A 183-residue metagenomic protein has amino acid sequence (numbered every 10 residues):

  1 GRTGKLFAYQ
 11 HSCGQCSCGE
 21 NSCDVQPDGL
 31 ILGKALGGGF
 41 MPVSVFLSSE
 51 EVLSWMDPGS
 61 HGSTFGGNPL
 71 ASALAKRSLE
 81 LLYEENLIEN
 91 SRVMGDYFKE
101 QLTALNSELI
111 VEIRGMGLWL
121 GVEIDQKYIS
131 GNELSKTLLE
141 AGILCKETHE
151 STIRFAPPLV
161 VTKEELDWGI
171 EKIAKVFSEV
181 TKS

Functional and structural regions predicted by a protein language model:
G1-S183: Conserved N-terminal phosphate-binding loop of PLP-dependent enzymes in the Aspartate aminotransferase
